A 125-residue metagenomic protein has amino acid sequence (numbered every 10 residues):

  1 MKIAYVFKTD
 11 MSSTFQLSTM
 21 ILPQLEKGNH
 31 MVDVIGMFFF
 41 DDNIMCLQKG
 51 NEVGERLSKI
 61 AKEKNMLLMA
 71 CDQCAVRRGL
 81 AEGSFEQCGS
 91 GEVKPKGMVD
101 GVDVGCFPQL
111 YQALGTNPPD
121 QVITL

Functional and structural regions predicted by a protein language model:
I3-S18, N43-G50: Short, glycine-rich nucleotide/cofactor-binding loops
S13-V32: Histidine-anchored nucleotide/phosphate-binding helix
T19-L22, N51-R56: Charged helix-capping and loop-helix junction motifs
H30-I35, M66: A generic structural motif
D33-I44: A short beta-strand-loop structural module common to alpha/beta enzyme folds
V53-A81: A glycine-rich helix N-cap at a beta->alpha junction
G79-L125: N-terminal glycine-rich phosphate/adenylate-binding segment common to multiple enzyme folds
